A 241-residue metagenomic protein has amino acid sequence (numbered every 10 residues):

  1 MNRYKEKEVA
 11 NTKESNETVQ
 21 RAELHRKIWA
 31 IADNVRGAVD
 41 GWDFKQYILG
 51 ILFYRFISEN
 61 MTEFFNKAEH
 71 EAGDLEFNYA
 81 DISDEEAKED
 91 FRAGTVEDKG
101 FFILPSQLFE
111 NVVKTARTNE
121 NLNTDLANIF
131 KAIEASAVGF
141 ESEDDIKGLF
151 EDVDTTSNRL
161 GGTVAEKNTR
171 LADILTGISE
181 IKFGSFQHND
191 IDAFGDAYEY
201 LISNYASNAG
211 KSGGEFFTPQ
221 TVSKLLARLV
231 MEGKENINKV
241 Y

Functional and structural regions predicted by a protein language model:
M1-E235: Non-catalytic, mostly N-terminal accessory regions of nucleic-acid modification and defense proteins
N238-Y241: Conserved beta-strand elements of the Class I
